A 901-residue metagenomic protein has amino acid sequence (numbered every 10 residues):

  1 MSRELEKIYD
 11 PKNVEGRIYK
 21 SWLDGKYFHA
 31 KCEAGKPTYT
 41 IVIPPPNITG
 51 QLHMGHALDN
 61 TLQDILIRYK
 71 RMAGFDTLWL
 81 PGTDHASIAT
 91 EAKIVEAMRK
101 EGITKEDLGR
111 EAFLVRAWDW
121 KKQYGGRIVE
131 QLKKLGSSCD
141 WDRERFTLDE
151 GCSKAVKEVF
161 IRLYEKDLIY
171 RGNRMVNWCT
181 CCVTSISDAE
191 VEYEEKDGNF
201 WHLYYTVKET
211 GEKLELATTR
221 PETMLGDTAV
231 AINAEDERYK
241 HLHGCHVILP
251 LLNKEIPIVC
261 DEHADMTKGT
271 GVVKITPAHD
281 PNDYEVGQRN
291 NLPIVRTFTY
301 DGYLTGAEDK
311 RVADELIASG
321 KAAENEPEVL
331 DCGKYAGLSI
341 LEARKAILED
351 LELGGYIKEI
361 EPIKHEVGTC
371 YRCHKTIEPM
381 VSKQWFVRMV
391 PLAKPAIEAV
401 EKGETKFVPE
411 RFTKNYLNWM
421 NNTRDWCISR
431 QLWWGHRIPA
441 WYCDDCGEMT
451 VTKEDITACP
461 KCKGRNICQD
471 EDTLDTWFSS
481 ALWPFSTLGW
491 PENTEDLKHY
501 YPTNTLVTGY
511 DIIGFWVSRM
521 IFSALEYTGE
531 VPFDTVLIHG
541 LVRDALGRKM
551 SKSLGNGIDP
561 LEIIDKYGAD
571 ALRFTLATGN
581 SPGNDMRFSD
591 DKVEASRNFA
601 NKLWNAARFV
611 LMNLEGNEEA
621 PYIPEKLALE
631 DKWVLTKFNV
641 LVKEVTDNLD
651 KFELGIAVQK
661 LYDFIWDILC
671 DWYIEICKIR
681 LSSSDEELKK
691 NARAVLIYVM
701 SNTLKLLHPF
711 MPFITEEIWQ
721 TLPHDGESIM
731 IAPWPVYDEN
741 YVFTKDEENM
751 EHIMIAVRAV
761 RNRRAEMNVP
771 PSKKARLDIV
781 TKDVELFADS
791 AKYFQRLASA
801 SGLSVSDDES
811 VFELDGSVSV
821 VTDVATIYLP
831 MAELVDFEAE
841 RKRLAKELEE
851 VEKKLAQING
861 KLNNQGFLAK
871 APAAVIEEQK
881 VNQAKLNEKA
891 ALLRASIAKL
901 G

Functional and structural regions predicted by a protein language model:
S2-E235, T276-R289, P293-V312, R344 (+9 more regions): N-terminal, positively charged nucleic-acid-binding surface of large information/translation enzymes
E6, D10, V14, M54-L58 (+31 more regions): Catalytic cores of large soluble enzymes that bind and process phosphate-bearing ligands
G35-I43, I65, E101-I103, V129-G136 (+8 more regions): Active-site-adjacent bridging/hinge elements
V42-I48, V400-E410, D496-T503, N584-D585 (+1 more regions): Short glycine/proline-rich turn/loop motifs
G55-I67, G74, T83-D84, C152-A155 (+8 more regions): Structured ligand/cofactor/substrate-binding pocket environments in proteins
C182, L252, C373, D444-C446 (+1 more regions): Short Cys/His-rich metal-coordination motifs, predominantly Zn2+-binding knuckles/fingers
W201-K208, C245-P250, G368-R372, W441 (+1 more regions): Short acidic-hydrophobic surface loop/beta-edge motif
H202, N418-F478, L482, E526-A569 (+2 more regions): Feature 926 captures the class I aminoacyl-tRNA synthetase adenylation module centered on the KMSKS loop
